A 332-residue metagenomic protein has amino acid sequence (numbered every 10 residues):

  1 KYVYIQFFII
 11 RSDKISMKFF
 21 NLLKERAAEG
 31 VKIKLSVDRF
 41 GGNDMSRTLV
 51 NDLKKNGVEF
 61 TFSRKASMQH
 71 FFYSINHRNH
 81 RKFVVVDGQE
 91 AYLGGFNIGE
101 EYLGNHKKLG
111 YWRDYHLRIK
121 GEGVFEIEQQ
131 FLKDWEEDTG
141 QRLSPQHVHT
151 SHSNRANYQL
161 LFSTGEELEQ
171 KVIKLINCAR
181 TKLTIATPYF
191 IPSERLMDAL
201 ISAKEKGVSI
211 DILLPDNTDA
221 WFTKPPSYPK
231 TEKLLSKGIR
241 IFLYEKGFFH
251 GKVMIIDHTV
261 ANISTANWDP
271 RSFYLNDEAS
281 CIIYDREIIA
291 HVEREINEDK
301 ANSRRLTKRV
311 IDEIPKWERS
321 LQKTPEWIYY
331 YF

Functional and structural regions predicted by a protein language model:
K1-F332: Charged, low-complexity intrinsically disordered terminal segments
